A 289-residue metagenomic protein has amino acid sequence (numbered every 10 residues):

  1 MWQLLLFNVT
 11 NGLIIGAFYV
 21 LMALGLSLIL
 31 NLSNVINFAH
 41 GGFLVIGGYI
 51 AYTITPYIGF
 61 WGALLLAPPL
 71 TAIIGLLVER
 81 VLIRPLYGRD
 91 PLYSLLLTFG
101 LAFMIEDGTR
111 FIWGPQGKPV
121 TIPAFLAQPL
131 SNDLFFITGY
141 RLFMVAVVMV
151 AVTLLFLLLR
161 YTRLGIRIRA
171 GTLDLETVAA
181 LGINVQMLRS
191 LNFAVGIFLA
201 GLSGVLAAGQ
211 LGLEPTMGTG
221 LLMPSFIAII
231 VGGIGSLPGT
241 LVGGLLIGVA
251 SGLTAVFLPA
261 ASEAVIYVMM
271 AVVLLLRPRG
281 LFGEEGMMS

Functional and structural regions predicted by a protein language model:
M1-L21, I50, F60-G62, R89-S94 (+5 more regions): Membrane-interfacial amphipathic/re-entrant helices at transmembrane-helix boundaries
W2-F18, L158-R163, R189-V231, S251-A264: Inter-helical junctions in multi-pass inner-membrane proteins, predominant in energy-converting antiporter-like
T10, P85-L86, P91-Y161, L188-L191 (+4 more regions): Transmembrane helix-bundle core of multi-pass membrane transporters and related energy-transducing complexes
I15, D133-L213, L237-G243: Helix-loop-helix "hairpin" substructures at the membrane interface of multi-pass membrane proteins
L26-G48, G88-Y93, L164-R167, S190-L191 (+4 more regions): Short, non-helical or kinked segments that cap or interrupt transmembrane helices
N31-A39, I73-Q116, L158-G165, A170 (+2 more regions): Short loop segments and helix-boundary regions at transmembrane helix junctions of multi-pass inner-membrane proteins
L32-L77, V81: Membrane-embedded helix boundary and interhelical linker motif in transport proteins
V81, I112, T172-A180, N184-M187 (+1 more regions): Cytosolic-side transmembrane-helix boundaries in multi-pass membrane proteins
